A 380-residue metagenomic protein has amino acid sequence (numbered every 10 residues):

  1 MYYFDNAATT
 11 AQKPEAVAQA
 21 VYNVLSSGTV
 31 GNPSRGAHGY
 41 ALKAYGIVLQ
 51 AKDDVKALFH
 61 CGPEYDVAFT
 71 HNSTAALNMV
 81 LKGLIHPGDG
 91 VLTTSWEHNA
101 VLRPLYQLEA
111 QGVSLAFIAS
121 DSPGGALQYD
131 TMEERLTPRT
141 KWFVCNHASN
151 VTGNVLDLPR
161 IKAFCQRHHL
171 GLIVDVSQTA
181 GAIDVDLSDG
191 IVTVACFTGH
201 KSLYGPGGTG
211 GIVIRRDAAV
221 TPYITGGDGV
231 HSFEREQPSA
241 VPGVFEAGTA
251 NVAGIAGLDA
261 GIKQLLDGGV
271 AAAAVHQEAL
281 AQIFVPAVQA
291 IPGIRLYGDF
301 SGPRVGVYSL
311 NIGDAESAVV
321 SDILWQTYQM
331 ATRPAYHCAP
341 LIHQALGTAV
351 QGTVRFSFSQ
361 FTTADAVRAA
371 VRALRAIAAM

Functional and structural regions predicted by a protein language model:
M1-M380: Pyridoxal 5′-phosphate
